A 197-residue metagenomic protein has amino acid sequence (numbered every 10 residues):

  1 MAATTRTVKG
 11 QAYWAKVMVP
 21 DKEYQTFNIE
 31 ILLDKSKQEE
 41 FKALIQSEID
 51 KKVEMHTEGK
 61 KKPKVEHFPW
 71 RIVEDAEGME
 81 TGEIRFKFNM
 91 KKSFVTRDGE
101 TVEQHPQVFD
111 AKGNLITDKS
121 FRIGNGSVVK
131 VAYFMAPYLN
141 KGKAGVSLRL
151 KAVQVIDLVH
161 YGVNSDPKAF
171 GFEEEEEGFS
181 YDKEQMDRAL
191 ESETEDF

Functional and structural regions predicted by a protein language model:
M1-R97: OB-fold ssDNA-binding interfaces and closely related basic DNA-contact patches used across DNA replication/repair
M1-T4, H160-F197: Acidic, gly/ser/pro-rich intrinsically disordered tails
L33-K35, M135-P137, D157: Beta-strand elements of well-folded, non-transmembrane domains
N89-G99, I116-K119, G162, A169 (+1 more regions): Signature of extracytoplasmic/envelope-associated structural regions
F94-A111: Short, basic/aromatic beta-hairpin or loop at an interaction surface
F109-V129, A136-V146: Exposed beta-sheet edge/beta-hairpin loop segments within beta-rich domains
N140-H160: OB-fold/S1-family single-stranded nucleic acid-binding modules
